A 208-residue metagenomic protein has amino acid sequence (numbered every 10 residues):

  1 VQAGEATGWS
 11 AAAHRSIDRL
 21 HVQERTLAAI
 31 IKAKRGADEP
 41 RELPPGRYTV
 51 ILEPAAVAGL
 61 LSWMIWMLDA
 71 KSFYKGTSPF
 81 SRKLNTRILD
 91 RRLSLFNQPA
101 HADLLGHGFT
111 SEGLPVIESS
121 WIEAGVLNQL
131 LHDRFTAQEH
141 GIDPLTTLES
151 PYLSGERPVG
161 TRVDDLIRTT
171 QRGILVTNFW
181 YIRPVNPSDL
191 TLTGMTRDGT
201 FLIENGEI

Functional and structural regions predicted by a protein language model:
V1, L60-P79, I117-E118, R197-E207: Short, Lys/Arg-enriched charge-dense amphipathic segments
V1-L68, S72, L89, N128: Internal alpha/beta scaffold segment
S10, G36, P54-V57, F73 (+6 more regions): Preference for short coil/turn "hinge" residues that link or interrupt alpha-helices
A12-R19, M67-T77, F135-L148: Extended active-site and interfacial segments that coordinate phosphate-rich ligands in large catalytic machineries
L43, K83-I208: Dual-mode signal for accessory low-complexity, basic/Gly-rich regions
Y48, S62-D69, F73, S78 (+5 more regions): Short capping/connector residues at structural and topological boundaries
